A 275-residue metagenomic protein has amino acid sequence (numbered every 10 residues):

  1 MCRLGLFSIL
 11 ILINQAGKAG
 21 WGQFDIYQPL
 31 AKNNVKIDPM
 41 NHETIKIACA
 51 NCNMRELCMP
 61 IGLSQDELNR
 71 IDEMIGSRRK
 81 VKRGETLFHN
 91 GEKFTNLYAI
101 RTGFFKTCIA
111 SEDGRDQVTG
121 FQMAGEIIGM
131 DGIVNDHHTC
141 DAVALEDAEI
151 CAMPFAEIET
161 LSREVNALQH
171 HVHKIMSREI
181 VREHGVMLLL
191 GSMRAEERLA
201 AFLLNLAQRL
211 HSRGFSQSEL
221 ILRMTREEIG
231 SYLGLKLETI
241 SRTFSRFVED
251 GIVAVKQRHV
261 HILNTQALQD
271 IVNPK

Functional and structural regions predicted by a protein language model:
S8, L12-Q15, Q28: Short hydrophobic targeting helices and cationic amphipathic motifs that mediate membrane/organellar targeting
Q23, P29-N34, Q208-K275: Phosphate-/nucleic-acid-contacting segments
N34-R83, I127-I128, G132-I133: Cyclic nucleotide-binding regulatory module and flanking cytosolic helices
G84, T95-C108, A124-G125: Glycine- and acidic-residue-biased ligand/ion/polar-headgroup-sensing regions
T86-E92: Short phosphate-coordinating micro-motif centered on Lys-Gly-acidic
V118-V181, G185: Cyclic-nucleotide recognition modules
R163-K236: Polybasic "coupling" helices that flank or enter modular domains
